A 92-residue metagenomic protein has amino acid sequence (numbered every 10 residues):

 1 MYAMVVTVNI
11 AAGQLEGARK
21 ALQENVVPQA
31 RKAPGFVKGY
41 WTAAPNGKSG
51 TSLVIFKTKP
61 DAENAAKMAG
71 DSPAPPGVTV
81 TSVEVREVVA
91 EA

Functional and structural regions predicted by a protein language model:
M1-G50, K57-M68, V78-A92: Short S/T/G/P-rich N-terminal loop/turn motif that feeds into the first structured element of a domain
A69-P73: RNA recognition motif
